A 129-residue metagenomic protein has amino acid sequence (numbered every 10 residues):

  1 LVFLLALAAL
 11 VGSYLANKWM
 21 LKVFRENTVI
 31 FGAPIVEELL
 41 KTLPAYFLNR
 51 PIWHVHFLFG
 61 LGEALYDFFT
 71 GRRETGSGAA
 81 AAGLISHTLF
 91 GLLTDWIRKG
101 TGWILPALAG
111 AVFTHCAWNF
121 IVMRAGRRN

Functional and structural regions predicted by a protein language model:
L1-N129: Hydrophobic alpha-helical segments at protein termini of multi-pass membrane proteins
